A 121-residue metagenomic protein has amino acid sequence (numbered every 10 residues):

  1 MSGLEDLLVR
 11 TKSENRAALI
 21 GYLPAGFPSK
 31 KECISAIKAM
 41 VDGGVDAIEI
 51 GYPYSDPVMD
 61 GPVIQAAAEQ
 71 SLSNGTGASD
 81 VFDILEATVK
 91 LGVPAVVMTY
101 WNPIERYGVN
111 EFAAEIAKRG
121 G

Functional and structural regions predicted by a protein language model:
M1-I20, L85-K90: N-terminal amphipathic alpha-helix/helix-capping segment at the start of soluble metabolic enzymes
E5, I37-K38, V81-L85, A113: Generic structural signal for well-ordered alpha-helices, preferentially at hydrophobic/aromatic core positions
E5-K12, K31, K38-G43: N-terminal positively charged helical leader segments and presequences
R10, G61-V96: Alpha-helix-loop-beta-strand connector modules within alpha/beta enzyme cores
S13-L19, G44-D46, L91-A95, G120-G121: Short, well-ordered coil/turn segments that N-cap beta-strands
L19-C33, A95-V109: Active-site mouth loops of central-metabolism enzymes
G21, M40, I48-G51, I116: Conserved, mostly hydrophobic/aromatic
F27-K30, V45-G77, P103: Glycine-rich, proline-tolerant flexible connector loops at the mouths of alpha/beta enzymes
